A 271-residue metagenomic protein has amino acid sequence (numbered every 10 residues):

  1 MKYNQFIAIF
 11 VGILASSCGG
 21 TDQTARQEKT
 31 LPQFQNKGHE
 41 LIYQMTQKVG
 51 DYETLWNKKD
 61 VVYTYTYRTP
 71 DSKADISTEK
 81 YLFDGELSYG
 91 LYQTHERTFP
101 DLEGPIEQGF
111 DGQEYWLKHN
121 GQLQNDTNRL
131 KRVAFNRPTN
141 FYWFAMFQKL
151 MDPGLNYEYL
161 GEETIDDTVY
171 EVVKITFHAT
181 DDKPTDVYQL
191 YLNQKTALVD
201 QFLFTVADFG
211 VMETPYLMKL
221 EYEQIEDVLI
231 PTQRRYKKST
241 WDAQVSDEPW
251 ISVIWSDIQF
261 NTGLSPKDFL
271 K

Functional and structural regions predicted by a protein language model:
K2-I9: Sec-dependent signal peptide recognition, specifically the positively charged N-region followed immediately by
L14-S17: C-terminal motif of bacterial Sec signal peptides marking the signal peptidase cleavage site
G19-D22: Bacterial signal peptide processing site
R26-Q27, P32-F34, H39-Q124: N-terminal mature ectodomain segment of secretory-pathway/periplasmic proteins
E28, K48, N156-G161, L217-K219: Short structured motifs
F34-N36, E114-D186, F209-G210, L264 (+1 more regions): Flexible, processing/modification-adjacent segments and terminal tails in exported/periplasmic/extracellular proteins
W56-D60, K80-T94, Q108-W116, T168 (+3 more regions): Short, solvent-exposed coil/turn segments at beta-strand boundaries
V169-L270: Gly/Pro-enriched, hydrophobic low-complexity segments that function as extracytoplasmic propeptides/linkers
